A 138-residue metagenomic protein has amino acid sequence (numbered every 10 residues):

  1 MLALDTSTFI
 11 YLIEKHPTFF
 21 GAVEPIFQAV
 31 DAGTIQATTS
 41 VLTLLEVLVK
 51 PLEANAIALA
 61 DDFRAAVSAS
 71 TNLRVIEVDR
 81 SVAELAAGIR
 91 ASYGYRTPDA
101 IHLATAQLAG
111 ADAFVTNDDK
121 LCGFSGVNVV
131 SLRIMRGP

Functional and structural regions predicted by a protein language model:
M1, L73-R74, L103-P138: Acidic, PIN/NYN-like endoribonuclease modules and their adjacent C-terminal/linker elements
M1-T39, L52-A65, D119, V130-P138: Short, well-structured N-terminal submotif of metal-dependent ribonuclease cores
T8, T43, V82, H102 (+1 more regions): Alpha-helix capping/helix-boundary segments
Y11-K15, T97, L103, G123: Generic structural "secondary-structure junction" signal
I13, P51, R90, S125: Short, flexible helix/strand-to-coil boundary loops that buttress conserved ligand/catalytic motifs in alpha/beta
E24, L73-N117: Active-site neighborhoods of divalent-metal-dependent phosphate/nucleic-acid chemistry enzymes
A32-T34, A69-S70, S92, F124: Structured helix-beta-strand junction loops
